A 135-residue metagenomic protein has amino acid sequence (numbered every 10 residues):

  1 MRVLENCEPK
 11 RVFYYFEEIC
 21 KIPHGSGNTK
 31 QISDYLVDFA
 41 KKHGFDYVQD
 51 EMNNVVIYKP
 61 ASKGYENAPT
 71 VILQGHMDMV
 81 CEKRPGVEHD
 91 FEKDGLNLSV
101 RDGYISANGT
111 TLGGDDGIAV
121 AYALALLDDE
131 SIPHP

Functional and structural regions predicted by a protein language model:
M1-I22: N-terminal hydrophobic or amphipathic helices/low-complexity stretches enriched in small/hydrophobic/Pro/Gly
V3-C7, H24-G27, T110-G114: Alpha-helix capping and helix-loop boundary segments enriched in small/acidic/polar residues
F13, E17, V37, V120-D128: Predominant activation on well-ordered alpha-helical scaffold segments within soluble catalytic domains
F16-I19, T29, M79, L98: Generic hydrophobic, helix-prone segments enriched in Leu/Val/Ile
I19-I22, H43, D129-P133: Change "in soluble alpha/beta enzymes" to "in soluble alpha/beta proteins
I22-H24, K59, G75, G109: Short glycine-centered, acidic/aromatic-flanked micro-motifs in structured strand/loop junctions that mark active-site
G25-P69: A non-catalytic alpha/beta surface segment that caps or lines the substrate-entry region of metallo-dependent hydrolase
Y65-P135: Active-site metal-coordination/substrate-binding segment of hydrolases, especially metallo-dependent peptidases
